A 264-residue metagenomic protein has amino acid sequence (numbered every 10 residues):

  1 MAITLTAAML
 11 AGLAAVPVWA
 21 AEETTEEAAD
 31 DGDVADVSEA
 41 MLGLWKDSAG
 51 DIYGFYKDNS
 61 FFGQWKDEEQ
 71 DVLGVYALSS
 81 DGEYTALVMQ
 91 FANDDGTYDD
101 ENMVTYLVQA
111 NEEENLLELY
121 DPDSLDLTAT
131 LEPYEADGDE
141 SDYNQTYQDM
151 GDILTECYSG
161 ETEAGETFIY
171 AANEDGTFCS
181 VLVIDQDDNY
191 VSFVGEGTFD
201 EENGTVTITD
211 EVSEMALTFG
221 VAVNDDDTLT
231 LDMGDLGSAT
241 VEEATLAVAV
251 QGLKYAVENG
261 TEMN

Functional and structural regions predicted by a protein language model:
M1-A8: Sec-dependent N-terminal signal peptides
A11-G32: Sec-dependent signal peptide cleavage junction
D30-D51, D142-F168, K254-N264: Tryptophan-anchored aromatic micro-motifs
A40-L42, G54-F61, D81-G82, L107-L116 (+4 more regions): Short, solvent-exposed coil/turn segments at beta-strand boundaries
D47-G96, E163-T205: N-terminal glycine/threonine-rich, aromatic-flanked beta-hairpin/loop signature
T85-V108, G204-V223: An anionic, turn-rich surface loop/hairpin at beta-sheet edges that serves as a generic interaction/coordination patch
L116-T130, L229-G237: Short, exposed beta-strand-loop hairpins at the edges of beta-sheets in extracellular/periplasmic proteins
A129-N144, G237-N264: C-terminal partner/receptor-binding element of secreted or periplasmic proteins
